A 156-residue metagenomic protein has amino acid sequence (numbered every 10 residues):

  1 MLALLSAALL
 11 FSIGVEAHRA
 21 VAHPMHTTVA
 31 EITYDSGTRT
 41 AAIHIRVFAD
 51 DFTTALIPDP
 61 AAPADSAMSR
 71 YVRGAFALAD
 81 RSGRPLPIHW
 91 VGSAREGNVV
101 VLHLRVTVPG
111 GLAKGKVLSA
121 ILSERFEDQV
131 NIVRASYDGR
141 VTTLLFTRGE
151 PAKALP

Functional and structural regions predicted by a protein language model:
A3-G14: Bacterial N-terminal signal peptides
E16-P156: N-terminal soluble domains immediately following signal/targeting peptides that reside in extracytoplasmic
